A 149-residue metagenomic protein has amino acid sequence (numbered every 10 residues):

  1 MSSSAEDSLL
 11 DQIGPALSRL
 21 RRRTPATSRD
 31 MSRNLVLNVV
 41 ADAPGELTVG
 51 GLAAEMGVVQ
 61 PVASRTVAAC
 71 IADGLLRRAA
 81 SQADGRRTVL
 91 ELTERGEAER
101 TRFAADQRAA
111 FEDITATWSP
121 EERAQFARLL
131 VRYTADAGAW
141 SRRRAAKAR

Functional and structural regions predicted by a protein language model:
M1-N34, R149: N-terminal leader segment of winged-helix/HTH proteins
D7-D11, A16, R102-R149: Terminal interaction helix/tail motif
S8, T24-P25, L35, A68-A69 (+3 more regions): Short, flexible segments with low predicted structural confidence
I13, G45, R86: Residue-level signal for beta-strand positions within conserved beta-sheet cores that form or flank
R22-V62, D73, A145: N-terminal helix-turn-helix DNA-binding core of bacterial DNA-binding proteins
A68-R128: Charged, amphipathic alpha-helical coiled-coil/dimerization segments
